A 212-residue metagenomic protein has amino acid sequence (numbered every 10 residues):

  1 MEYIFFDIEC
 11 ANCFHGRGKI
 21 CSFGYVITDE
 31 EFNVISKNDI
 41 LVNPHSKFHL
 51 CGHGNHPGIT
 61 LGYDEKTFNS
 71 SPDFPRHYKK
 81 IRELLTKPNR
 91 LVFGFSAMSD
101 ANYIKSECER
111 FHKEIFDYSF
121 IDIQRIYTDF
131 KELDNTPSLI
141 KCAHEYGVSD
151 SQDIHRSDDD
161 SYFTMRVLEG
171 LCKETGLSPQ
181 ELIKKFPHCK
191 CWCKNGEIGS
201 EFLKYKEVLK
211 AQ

Functional and structural regions predicted by a protein language model:
E2-K105, H144-E145: Conserved non-catalytic scaffold segment of RNase H-like nuclease domains
C10-N12, R125, F163: Short, glycine/acidic-enriched loop or turn micro-motifs at the edges of active sites
I59-L61, D134-S151: A polyampholytic, Gly/Pro-enriched intrinsically disordered region
Y63-N69, F111-E114, V148-I154: Short, polar/flexible loop-turn hinges at active-site or ligand-entry regions and domain interfaces
M98-I121: Substrate-recognition/cap helix-loop segment adjacent to the acidic, metal-dependent catalytic center of Asp-based
I121-T136: Short alpha-helix plus adjacent loop in nuclease-associated cores
D159: Acidic donor-binding loop at a coil-to-helix junction in glycosyltransferase catalytic cores that engages
M165-Q212: Acidic two-metal-ion nuclease catalytic site recognized across multiple nuclease folds, prominently DnaQ/RNase D-T
